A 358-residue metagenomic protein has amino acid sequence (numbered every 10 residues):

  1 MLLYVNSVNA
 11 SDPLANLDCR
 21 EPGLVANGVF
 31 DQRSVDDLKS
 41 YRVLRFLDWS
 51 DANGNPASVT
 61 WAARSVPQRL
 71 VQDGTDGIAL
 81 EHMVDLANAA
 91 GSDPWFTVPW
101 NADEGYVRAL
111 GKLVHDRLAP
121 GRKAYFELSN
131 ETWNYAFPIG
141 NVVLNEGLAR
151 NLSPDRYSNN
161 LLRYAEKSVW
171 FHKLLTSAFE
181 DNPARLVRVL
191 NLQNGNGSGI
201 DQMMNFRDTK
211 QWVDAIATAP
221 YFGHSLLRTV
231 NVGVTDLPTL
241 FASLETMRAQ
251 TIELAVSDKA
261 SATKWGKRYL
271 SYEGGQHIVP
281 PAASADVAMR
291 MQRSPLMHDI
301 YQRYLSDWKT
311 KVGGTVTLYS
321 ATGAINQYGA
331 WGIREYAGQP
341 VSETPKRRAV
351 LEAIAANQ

Functional and structural regions predicted by a protein language model:
M1-S40: Extended acidic/polar, glycine-enriched regions that form or flank non-catalytic beta-rich accessory modules
V29-D93, W308-T317: Catalytic domains of carbohydrate-active enzymes, especially glycoside hydrolases
F30, A124, P154-L270: Noncatalytic carbohydrate-binding groove/subsite architecture in carbohydrate-active enzymes
R42-F46, P94-F96, R122-N130, L186-L190 (+3 more regions): Hydrophobic faces of well-ordered beta-strands that scaffold small-molecule active sites in alpha/beta enzyme cores
S58-T75, N141-Y164, L226-T246, A282-R293: A solvent-exposed, charged loop/short amphipathic helix patch at secondary-structure junctions
Q72-G77, V98-R108, N194-I200, H224-S225 (+4 more regions): Acidic-and-aromatic substrate-binding clefts and catalytic sites of carbohydrate-active enzymes
G111-L113, L190-A217, H277-D286, I325-E335: Substrate-binding cleft/loops of secretory-pathway carbohydrate-active enzymes
A285-D299, R303, D307-W308, T317-Q358: Aromatic-rich peripheral "rim/lid" segments of glycoside hydrolase catalytic domains that contact and position glycan
